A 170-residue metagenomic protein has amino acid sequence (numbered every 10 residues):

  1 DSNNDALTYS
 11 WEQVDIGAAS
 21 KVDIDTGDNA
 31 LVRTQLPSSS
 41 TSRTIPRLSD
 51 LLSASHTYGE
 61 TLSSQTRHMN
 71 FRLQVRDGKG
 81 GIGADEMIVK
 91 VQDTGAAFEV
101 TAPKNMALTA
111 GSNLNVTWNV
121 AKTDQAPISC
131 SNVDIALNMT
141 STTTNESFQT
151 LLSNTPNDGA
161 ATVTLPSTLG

Functional and structural regions predicted by a protein language model:
D1, N119-A126: Short amphipathic, basic-aromatic surface patches that mediate peripheral association with negatively charged
D5-Q65, N132-T162: Exoplasmic/lumenal beta-rich domain surfaces
A6, T66-N70, N113, C130 (+1 more regions): Extracellular Ig-like/FN3 beta-sandwich strand-entry sites
Q74, N115-A121: Short edge beta-strand/loop segments characteristic of extracellular beta-sandwich folds
R76-G81: Short, solvent-exposed loop/turn segments at the edges of extracellular beta-sandwich modules
V89-D93: Interdomain boundary/hinge segments at the C-termini of tandem beta-sandwich modules
G95-A102: Proline-enriched interdomain boundary motifs that mark the N-terminal boundary and often initiate the first structured
M106-S112: Short, solvent-exposed loop/linker segments at the N-terminal edge of repeated beta-sheet extracellular domains
